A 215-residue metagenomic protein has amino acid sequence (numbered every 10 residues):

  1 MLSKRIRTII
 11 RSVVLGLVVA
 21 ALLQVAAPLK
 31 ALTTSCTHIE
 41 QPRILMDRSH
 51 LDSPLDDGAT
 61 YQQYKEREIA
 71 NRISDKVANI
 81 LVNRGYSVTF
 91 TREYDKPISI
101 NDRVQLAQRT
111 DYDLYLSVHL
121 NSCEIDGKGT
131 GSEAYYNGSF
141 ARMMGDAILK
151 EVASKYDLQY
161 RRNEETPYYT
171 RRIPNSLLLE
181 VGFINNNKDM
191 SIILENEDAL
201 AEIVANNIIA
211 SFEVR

Functional and structural regions predicted by a protein language model:
M1-V18: N-terminal Sec-pathway targeting helices
L29-V104, T110, T130: Active-site histidine-acidic residue metal-binding/catalytic motifs, centered on HxH/HExxH-like signatures
L45, Y115-I125, Y135, E164-R215: Active-site-adjacent mobile loop/cap segments within catalytic or ligand-binding domains
L51-S53, Y94-I98, L120-I125, S139-R142 (+4 more regions): Solvent-exposed loop/turn segments at secondary-structure junctions within structured extracellular/periplasmic domains
D56-Y64, C123-A147: A short, glycine/acidic-enriched catalytic loop
N71-A78, N101-V104, S132, R142-L149 (+4 more regions): Extracytoplasmic/secreted envelope proteins and their assembly/folding machinery, especially bacterial periplasmic
D75-Y86, Q108-Y112, L149-D157, D198 (+2 more regions): Sec-exported extracytoplasmic/periplasmic mature domains
Y86-Y94, L158-T166, R215: Surface-exposed patches in mature extracellular/periplasmic domains of secreted proteins
